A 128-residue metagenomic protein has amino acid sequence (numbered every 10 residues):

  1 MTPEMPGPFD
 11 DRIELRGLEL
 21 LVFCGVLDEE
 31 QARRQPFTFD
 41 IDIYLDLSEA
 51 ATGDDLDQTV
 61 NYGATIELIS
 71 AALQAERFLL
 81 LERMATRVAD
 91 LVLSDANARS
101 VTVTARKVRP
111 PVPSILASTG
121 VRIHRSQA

Functional and structural regions predicted by a protein language model:
M1-A128: N-terminal, polar/charged subdomain of small-to-medium soluble alpha/beta proteins
